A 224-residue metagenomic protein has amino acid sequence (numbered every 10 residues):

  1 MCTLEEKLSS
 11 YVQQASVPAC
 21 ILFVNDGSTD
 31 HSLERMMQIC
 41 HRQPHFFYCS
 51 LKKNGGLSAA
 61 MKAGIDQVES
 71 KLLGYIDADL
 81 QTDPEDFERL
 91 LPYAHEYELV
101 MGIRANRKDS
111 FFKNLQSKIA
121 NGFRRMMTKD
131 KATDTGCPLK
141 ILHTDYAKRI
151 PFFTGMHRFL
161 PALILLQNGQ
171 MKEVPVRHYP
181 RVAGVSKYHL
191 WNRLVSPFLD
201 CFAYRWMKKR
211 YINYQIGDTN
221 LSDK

Functional and structural regions predicted by a protein language model:
M1-F111, D145, L166, M171-K172 (+1 more regions): Structured catalytic core of nucleotide-sugar glycosyltransferases
T3-E6, S10, K118-N121, A162 (+1 more regions): Generic recognition of well-ordered alpha-helical segments within structured catalytic/regulatory domains
R35, A60-M61, D86, F111 (+4 more regions): Hydrophobic alpha-helical segments typical of transmembrane helices and their membrane-interface/capping positions
D66, K113, K140, H157-R158: Residues that recognize and position ribonucleotide moieties
Y97-K148, L199-F202, W206: Short, flexible, basic/aromatic active-site loop/helix in glycosyltransferases
D130, F153-K224: Hydrophobic helical membrane-anchoring modules
